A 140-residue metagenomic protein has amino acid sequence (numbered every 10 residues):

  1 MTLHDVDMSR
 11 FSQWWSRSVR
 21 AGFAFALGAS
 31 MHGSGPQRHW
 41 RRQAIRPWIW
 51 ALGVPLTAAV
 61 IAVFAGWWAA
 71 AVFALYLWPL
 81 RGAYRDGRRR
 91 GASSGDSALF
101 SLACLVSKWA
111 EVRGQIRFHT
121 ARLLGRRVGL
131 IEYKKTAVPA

Functional and structural regions predicted by a protein language model:
M1-Q37: Catalytic donor/gating beta->alpha subdomain of glycosyltransferases that bind UDP-sugars
D7-M8, G33, R41-Q43, I61 (+2 more regions): Intrinsically disordered, low-complexity regions enriched in Ser/Pro/Gly/Gln/His and often acidic
G22-A26, A110, G114, R127-L130: Glycine-centered small-residue hotspots that permit tight backbone geometry or close packing
H32-G35, I116, L123, L130: Short, polar/charged, Gly/Pro-enriched helix-capping and turn/loop motifs at alpha-helix termini and inter-helix linkers
P36-V54: Membrane-interface anchor segments at the N-terminal boundary of transmembrane helices in multi-pass membrane enzymes
W50-R122: Membrane-embedded multi-pass helical conduit in multi-pass membrane proteins, especially envelope-biosynthetic
A121-A140: Short linear elements at protein peripheries
